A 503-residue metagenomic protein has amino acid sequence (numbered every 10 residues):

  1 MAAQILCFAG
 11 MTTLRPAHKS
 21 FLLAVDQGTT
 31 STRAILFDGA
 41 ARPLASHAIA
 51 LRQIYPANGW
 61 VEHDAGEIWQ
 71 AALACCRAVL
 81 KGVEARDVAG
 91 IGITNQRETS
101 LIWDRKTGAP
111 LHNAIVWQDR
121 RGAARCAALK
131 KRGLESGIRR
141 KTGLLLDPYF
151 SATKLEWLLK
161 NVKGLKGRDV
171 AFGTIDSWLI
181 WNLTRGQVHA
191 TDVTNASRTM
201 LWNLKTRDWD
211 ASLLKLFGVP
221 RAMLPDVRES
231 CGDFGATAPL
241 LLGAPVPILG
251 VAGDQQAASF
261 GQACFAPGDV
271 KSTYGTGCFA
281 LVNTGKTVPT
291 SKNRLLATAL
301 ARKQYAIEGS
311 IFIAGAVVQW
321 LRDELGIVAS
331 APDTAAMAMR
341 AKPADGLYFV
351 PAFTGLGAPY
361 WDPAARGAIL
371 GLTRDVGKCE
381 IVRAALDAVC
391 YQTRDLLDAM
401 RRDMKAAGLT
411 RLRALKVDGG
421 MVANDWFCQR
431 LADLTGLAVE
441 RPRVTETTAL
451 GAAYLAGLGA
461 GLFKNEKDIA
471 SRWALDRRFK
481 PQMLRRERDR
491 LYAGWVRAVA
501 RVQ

Functional and structural regions predicted by a protein language model:
Q4-H112, R140, L242-P247, T435-V439 (+4 more regions): N-terminal glycine/serine-rich phosphate-binding loop of ATP-dependent small-molecule kinases, especially carbohydrate
L14-P16, L22-V25, A85, A123 (+5 more regions): Active-site core segments that coordinate phosphate-bearing ligands/cofactors across diverse enzyme families
D119: Carbohydrate-associated surface elements
L213, L224-P225: Short helix-boundary/re-entrant hairpin motifs in multi-pass inner-membrane proteins
V219-P220: Long, well-ordered, tryptophan-enriched scaffold segments
D226-D233: Gly/charged, well-structured mid-domain segments that form the phosphate/adenylate-handling core of ATP-dependent
